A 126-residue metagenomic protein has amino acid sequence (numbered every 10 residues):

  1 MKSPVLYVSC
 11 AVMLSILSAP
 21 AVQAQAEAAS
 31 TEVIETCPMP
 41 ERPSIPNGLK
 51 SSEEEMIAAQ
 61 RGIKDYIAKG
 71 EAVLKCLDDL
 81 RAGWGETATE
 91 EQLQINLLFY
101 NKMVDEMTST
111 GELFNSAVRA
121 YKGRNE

Functional and structural regions predicted by a protein language model:
M1-C10: Bacterial N-terminal signal peptides that target proteins for export
S9, L14, I45-N47, K122: Residues in flexible loops and secondary-structure boundaries
L14-Q23: C-terminal segment of classical bacterial N-terminal signal peptides
Q23-K75: Immediate post-signal-peptide N-terminus of mature secreted/exported proteins
D78-E126: Compact alpha-helical subdomains of small soluble proteins
